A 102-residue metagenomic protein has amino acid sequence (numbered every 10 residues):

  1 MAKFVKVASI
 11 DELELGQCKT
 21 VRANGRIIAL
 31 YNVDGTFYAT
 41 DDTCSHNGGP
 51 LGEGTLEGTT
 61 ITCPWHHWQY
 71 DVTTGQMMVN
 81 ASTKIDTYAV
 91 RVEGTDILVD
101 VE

Functional and structural regions predicted by a protein language model:
M1-F4, Q69-T74: Short Pro/Gly-enriched beta-strand edge/turn motifs at strand-loop
M1-G58, K84-E102: N-terminal pre-ligand scaffold of iron-sulfur
C44, C63-H66: Short cysteine clusters
G54, W68-Q69: A residue-level detector for well-ordered beta-strand positions
G54-T59, T74-V79: Short cysteine/histidine-rich zinc-coordinating motifs and their immediately flanking basic loops
P64-W65, T83-I85: Short secondary-structure transition/capping segments
